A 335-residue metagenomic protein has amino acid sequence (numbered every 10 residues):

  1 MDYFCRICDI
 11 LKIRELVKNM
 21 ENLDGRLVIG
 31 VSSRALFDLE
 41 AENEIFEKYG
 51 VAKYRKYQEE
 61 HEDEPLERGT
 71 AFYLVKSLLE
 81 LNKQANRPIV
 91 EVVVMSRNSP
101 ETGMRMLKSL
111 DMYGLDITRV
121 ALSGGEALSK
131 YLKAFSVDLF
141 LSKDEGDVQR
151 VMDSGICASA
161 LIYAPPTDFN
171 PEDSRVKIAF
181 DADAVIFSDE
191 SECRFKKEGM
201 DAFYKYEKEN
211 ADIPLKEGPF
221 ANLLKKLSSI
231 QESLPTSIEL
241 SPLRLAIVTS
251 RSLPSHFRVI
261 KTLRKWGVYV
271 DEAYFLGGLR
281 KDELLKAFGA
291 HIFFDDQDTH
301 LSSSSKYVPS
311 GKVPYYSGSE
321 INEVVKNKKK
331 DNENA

Functional and structural regions predicted by a protein language model:
D2-Y3, D9: Intrinsic-disorder-associated, low-complexity terminal segments enriched in Asp/Asn/His/Tyr and depleted of Lys/Arg
Y3-F4, L16, M20-L27, D147-I178 (+5 more regions): Asp-based, Mg2+/Mn2+-dependent phosphohydrolase catalytic module
C8-R14: Residues marking helix boundaries in flexible regions
N19-E126, E172, D181-F275: Alpha-helical substrate-recognition element adjacent to the catalytic core
D38, E44-K48, R55-D63, V90 (+8 more regions): A cross-kingdom feature marking solvent-exposed beta-strand/loop segments within repeated, beta-rich binding/scaffold
